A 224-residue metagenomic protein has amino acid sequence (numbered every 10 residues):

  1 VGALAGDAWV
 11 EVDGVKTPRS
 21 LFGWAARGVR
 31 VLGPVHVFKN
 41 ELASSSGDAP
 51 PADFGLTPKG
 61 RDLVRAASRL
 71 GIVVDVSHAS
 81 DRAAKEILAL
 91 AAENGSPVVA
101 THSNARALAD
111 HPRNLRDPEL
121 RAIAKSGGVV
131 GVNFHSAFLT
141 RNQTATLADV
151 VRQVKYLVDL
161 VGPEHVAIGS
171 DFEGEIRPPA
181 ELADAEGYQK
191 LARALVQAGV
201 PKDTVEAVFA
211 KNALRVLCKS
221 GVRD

Functional and structural regions predicted by a protein language model:
V1-K16, A49-F54, E181: Active-site mouth loops of central-metabolism enzymes
G2-G6, V37-K39, I72, S77-A84 (+3 more regions): Active-site beta-loop-alpha junctions enriched in small/polar residues
E11-G14, S77-H78, R106-N114, T140-Q143: Acidic-and-aromatic substrate-binding clefts and catalytic sites of carbohydrate-active enzymes
K16-A26, G47-V73, A79-V99, P112-S126 (+1 more regions): Histidine/acidic residue-rich metal-binding segments in metalloenzymes
G28, V74, H102, V130 (+2 more regions): Conserved, mostly hydrophobic/aromatic
N133-F134, V161-A185: Short acidic/histidine-rich active-site segments
A183-D224: Mid-to-C-terminal alpha-helical segments outside catalytic/metal-binding sites
